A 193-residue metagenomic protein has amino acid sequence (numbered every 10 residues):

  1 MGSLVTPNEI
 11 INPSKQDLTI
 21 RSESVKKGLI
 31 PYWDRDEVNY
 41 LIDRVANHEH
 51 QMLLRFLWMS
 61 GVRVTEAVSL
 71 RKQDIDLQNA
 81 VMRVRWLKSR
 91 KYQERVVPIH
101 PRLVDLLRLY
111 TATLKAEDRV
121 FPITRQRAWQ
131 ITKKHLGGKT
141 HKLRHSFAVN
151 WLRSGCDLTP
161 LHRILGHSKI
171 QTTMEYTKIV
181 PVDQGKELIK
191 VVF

Functional and structural regions predicted by a protein language model:
M1-E23, M59-T65, I131: N-terminal DNA-binding recognition helix of tyrosine site-specific recombinases/integrases
T19-N39, R90-P101, K115-F121: DNA breakage-rejoining catalytic core of tyrosine-based enzymes
P31-V64: Basic, Lys/Arg- and aromatic-enriched nucleic-acid-binding interface segment
R44, F56-L57, L70, N150-S154 (+1 more regions): Short alpha-helical segment immediately N-terminal to, or the first helix within, an HTH/HTH-like DNA-binding domain
E66-A67, G138, A148, G155-K169 (+1 more regions): Active-site-proximal segment of tyrosine recombinases
S69-D105: Conserved tyrosine-mediated DNA breakage-rejoining catalytic core shared by Y-recombinases
K88, L165, K169-K190: Catalytic-site neighborhood detector that most strongly recognizes the C-terminal catalytic loop/helix of tyrosine
H100-H141, F147: Active-site/catalytic core of tyrosine-dependent DNA strand-transfer enzymes
